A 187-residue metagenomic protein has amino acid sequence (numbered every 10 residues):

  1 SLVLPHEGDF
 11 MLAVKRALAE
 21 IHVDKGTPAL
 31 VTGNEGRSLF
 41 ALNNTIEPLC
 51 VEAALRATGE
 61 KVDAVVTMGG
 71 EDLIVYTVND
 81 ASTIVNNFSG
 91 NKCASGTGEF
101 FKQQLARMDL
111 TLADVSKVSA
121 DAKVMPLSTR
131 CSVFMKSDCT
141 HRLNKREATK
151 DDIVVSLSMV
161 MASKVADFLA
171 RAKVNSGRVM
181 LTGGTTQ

Functional and structural regions predicted by a protein language model:
S1-L12, R16-A19, I84-C93: Short glycine-rich, Thr/Ser-proximal phosphate-binding strand/loop in the N-terminal lobe of ATP-dependent enzymes
L2-H6, I21-L49, T58, L73-T77 (+1 more regions): Short beta-strand-loop/turn "lid" adjacent to the catalytic site in phosphate-handling enzymes
P5-H6, N43-E52, V66-G70, F88-G96 (+2 more regions): Active-site nucleophile and cofactor-binding loops and adjacent substrate-binding regions of central metabolic enzymes
K15-P28, V165-G177: Phosphate/pyrophosphate-binding loops at sites that engage ATP/ADP/AMP, CoA/4′-phosphopantetheine, polyphosphate
P28-L30, D63-T67: Short glycine-aspartate micro-motif
N34-E35, V174-Q187: Glycine-rich phosphate-binding loops at beta-strand->alpha-helix junctions
T83-V124, C131: Glycine-rich phosphate-binding loop plus the immediately following alpha-helix
S137-R171, N175: Adenine-nucleotide phosphate-binding core of ATP-dependent small-molecule kinases
